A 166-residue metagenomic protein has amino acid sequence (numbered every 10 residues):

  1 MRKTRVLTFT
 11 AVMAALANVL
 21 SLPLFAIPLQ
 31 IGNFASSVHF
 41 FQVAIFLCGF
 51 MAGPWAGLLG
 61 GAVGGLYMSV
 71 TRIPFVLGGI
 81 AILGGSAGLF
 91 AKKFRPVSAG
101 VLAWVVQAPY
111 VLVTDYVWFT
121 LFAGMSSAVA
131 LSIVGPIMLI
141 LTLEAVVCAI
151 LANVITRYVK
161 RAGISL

Functional and structural regions predicted by a protein language model:
M1-L166: Loop-helix junctions at membrane interfaces
